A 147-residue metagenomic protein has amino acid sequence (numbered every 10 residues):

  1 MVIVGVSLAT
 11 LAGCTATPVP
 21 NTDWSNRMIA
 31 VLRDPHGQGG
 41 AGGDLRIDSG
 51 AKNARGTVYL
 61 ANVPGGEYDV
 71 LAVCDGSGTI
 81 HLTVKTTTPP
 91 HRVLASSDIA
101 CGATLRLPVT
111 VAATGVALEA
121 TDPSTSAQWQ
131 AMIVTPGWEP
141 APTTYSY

Functional and structural regions predicted by a protein language model:
M1-V6: N-terminal export and membrane-targeting signals
A9-G13: C-terminal motif of bacterial Sec signal peptides marking the signal peptidase cleavage site
A16-L60, G137-Y147: Transition segment at domain starts
S49-S77: Short, surface-exposed binding/anchoring microloops in extracellular/periplasmic proteins
K52, T86-A113: An anionic, turn-rich surface loop/hairpin at beta-sheet edges that serves as a generic interaction/coordination patch
G66-V70, P108-T135: Noncatalytic modules at the cell exterior or secretory-pathway interfaces, chiefly beta-strand-rich lectin/adhesion
S77-V93, A131-M132: Short, surface-exposed beta-strand/strand-loop-strand elements in extracellular ectodomains
V84, S124-Y147: Exposed low-complexity, polar/acidic, P/S/T/G-rich flexible segments that act as propeptides, protease-susceptible
